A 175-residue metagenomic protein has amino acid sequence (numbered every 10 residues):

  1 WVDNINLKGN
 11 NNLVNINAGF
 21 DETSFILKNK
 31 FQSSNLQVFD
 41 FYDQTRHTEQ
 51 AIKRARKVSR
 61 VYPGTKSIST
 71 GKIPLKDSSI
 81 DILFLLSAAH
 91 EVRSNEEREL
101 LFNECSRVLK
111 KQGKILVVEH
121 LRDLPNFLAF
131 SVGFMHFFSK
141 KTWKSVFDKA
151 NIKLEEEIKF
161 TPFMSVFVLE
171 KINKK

Functional and structural regions predicted by a protein language model:
W1-N10: Conserved alpha-helix/loop element of class I SAM-dependent methyltransferases that forms part of the SAM/SAH-binding
N6-L7, F31, L109: A generic alpha-to-beta junction signature in SAM-dependent methyltransferases
N12-N15, G19-K72: Class I SAM-dependent methyltransferase SAM/SAH-binding core
I68-L83: A short acidic, Gly/Pro-enriched loop at the edge of an enzyme's catalytic core that lines a small-molecule cofactor
D81-E96: A short SAM/SAH-binding and catalytic strip from SAM-dependent methyltransferases
E96-K114: A short glycine-rich, Lys/Arg-flanked "PGG" loop and its adjoining helix->strand segment in the class I
K114-V168: C-terminal alpha-helical "lid/dimerization" subdomain adjacent to the S-adenosyl-L-methionine
V168-K175: C-terminal lobe and adjacent flexible extensions of AdoMet/dcAdoMet transferase-like proteins
